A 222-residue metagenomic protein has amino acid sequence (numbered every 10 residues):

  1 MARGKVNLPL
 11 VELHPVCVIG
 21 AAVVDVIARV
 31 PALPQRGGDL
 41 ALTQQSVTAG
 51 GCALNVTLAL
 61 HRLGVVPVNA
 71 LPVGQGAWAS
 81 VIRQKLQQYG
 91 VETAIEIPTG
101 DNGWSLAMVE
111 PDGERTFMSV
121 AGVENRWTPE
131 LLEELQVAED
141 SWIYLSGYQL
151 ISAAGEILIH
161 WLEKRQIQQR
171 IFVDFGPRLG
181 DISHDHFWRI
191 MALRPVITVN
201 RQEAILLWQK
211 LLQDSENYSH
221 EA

Functional and structural regions predicted by a protein language model:
M1-P72, A77-V81: Glycine-rich phosphate/adenosyl-contacting loop at the front of the ribokinase-like
A2-A22, P72, R83-I97, V109-A222: Ribokinase/PfkB-type carbohydrate-kinase core domain
H14, N102-W104: Change "...and in nucleic-acid phosphodiester-cleaving endonucleases..." to "...and in nucleic-acid processing enzymes
L33-P34, G38, L63-G64, A77 (+5 more regions): Alpha-helix termini
L42-T43, S105, A204: Long alpha-helical scaffolds
L58, W104-M108, T116: Short beta-strand scaffold segments in enzyme catalytic cores
A79-S80, W104-S105, S183: Short Asp/Glu-rich motifs
